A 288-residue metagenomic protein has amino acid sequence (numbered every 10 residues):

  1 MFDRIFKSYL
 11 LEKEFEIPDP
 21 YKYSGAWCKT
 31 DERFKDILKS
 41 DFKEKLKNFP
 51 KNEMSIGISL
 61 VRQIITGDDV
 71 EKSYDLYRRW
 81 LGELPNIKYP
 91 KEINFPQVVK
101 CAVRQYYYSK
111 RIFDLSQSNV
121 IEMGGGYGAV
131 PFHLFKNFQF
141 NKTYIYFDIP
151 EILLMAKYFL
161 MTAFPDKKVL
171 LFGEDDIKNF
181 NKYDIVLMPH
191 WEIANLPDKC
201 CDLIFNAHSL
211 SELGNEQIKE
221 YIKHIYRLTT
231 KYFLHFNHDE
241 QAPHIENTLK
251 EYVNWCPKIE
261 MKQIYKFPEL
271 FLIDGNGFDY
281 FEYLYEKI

Functional and structural regions predicted by a protein language model:
M1-K100: N-terminal accessory regions of S-adenosyl-L-methionine
Q117-G126: Conserved class I S-adenosyl-L-methionine
G128-F140: Conserved SAM-binding loop of SAM-dependent methyltransferases across substrates and taxa, primarily the Class I
L160-P197: S-adenosyl-L-methionine
L203-E216: A short SAM/SAH-binding and catalytic strip from SAM-dependent methyltransferases
K219-K231: A short glycine-rich, Lys/Arg-flanked "PGG" loop and its adjoining helix->strand segment in the class I
T229-E240: Conserved beta-strand signature within the Rossmann-like core of class I S-adenosyl-L-methionine
Y265-I288: Core SAM-dependent methyltransferase catalytic element
